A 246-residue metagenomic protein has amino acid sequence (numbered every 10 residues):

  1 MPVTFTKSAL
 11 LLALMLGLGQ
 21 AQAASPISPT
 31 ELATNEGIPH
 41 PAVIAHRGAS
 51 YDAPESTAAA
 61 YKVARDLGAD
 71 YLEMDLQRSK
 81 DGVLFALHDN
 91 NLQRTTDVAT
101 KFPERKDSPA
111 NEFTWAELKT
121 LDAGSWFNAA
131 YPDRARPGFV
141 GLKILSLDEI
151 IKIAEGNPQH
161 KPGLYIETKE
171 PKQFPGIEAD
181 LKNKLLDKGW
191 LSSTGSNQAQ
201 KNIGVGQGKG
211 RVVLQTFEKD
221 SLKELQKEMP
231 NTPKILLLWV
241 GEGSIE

Functional and structural regions predicted by a protein language model:
M1-Q22: Gram-negative bacterial Sec-dependent N-terminal signal peptides
L12-L14, A23-E246: Phosphate-group recognition and catalysis centered on beta-loop-alpha active-site segments
